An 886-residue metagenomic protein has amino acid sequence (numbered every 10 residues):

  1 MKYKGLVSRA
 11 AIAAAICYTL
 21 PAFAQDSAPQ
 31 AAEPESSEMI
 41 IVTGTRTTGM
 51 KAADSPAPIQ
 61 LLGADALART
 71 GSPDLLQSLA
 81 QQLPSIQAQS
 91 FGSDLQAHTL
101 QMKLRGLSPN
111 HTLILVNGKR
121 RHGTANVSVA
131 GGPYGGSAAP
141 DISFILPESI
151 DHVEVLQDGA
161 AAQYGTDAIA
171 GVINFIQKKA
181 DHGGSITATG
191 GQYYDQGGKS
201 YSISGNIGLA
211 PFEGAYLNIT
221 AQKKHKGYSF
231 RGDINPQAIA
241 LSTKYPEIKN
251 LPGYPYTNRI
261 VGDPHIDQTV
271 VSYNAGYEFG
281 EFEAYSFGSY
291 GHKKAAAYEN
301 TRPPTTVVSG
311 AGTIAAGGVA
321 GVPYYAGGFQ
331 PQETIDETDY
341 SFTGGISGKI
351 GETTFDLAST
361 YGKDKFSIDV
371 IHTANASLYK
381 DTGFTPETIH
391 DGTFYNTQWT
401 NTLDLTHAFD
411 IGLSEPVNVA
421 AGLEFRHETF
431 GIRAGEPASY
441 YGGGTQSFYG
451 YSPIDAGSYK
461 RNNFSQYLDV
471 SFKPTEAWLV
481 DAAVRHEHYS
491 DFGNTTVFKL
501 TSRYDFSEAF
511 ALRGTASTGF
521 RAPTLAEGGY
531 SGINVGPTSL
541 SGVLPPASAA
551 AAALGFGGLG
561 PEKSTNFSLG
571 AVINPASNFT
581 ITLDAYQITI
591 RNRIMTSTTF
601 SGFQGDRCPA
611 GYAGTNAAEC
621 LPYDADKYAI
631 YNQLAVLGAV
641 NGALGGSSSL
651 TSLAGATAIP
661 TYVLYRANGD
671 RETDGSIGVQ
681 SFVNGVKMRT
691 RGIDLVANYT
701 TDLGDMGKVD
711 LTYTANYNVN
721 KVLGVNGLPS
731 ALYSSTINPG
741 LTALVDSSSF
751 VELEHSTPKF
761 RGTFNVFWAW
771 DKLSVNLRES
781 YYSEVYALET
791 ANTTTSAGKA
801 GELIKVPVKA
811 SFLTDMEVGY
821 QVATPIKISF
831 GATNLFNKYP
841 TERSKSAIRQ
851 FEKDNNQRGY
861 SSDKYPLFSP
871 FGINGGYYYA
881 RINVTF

Functional and structural regions predicted by a protein language model:
M1-A80, I142-I145, S204, G208-L209 (+2 more regions): N-terminal Sec signal peptide and the immediately downstream disordered periplasmic leader that contains the TonB box
L75-S78, Q82, L100-K103, L115 (+4 more regions): N-terminal periplasmic accessory domains that precede and gate Gram-negative outer-membrane beta-barrel machines
A80-A125: Extracytoplasmic beta-strand/coil segments of soluble accessory domains associated with Gram-negative outer-membrane
K119-Q157: Short acidic/polar hinge/loop motifs at secondary-structure boundaries that mediate gating or recognition
T124, T589-R591, V719-V722, S780-T793 (+1 more regions): C-terminal beta-signal and adjacent terminal beta-strands/loops of Gram-negative outer-membrane beta-barrel proteins
H182, D195-G327, P331-G345, K349 (+1 more regions): Transmembrane beta-barrel wall of Gram-negative outer-membrane proteins
G321-P323, F329-F342, Y361, T373-L479 (+3 more regions): Outer-membrane beta-barrel transmembrane domain signature of Gram-negative proteins, especially the mid-to-C-terminal
A421, T589, S597-S601, G605-A791: Gram-negative outer-membrane beta-barrel transporters
